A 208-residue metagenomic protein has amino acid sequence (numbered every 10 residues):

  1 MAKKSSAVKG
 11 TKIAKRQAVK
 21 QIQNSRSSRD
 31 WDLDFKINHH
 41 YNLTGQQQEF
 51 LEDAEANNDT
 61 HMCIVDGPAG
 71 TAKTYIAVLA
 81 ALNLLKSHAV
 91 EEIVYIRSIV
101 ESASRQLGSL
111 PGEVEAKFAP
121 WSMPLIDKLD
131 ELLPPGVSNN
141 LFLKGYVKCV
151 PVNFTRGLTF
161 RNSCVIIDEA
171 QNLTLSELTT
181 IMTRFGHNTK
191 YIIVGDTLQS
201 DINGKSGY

Functional and structural regions predicted by a protein language model:
A2-A14, V19, R26-D53, N58-C164 (+1 more regions): Conserved helicase motor core of SF1/SF2 NTP-dependent helicases
